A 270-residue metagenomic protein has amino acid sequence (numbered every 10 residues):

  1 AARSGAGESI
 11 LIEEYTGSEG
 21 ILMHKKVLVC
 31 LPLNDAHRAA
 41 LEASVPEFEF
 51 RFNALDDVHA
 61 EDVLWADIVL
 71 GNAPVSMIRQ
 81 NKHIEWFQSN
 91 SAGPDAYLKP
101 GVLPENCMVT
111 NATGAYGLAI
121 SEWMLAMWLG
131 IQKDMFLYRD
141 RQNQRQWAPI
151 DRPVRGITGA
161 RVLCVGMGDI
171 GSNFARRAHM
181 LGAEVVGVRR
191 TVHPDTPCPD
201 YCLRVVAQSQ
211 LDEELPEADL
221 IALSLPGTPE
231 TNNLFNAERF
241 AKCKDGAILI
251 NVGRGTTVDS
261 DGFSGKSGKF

Functional and structural regions predicted by a protein language model:
L11-M108, N236: An N-terminal-biased, well-structured beta-alpha scaffold segment characteristic of Rossmann-like dinucleotide-binding
H24-K26, R155, A160, A247: Nucleotide donor/acceptor-binding cores
K26, E49, R161, A183-E184: Residues at the starts of beta-strands that form the adenosine-phosphate
F48-L55, D67-N72, R141-I150, D200-Q208 (+2 more regions): Short gly/ser/thr-rich secondary-structure transition/capping motifs
N90, M108-G114, S209, G253: Short beta->alpha connector loops at strand-helix junctions that form conserved, small/polar/Pro-enriched
E105-R161, D195: Phosphate-binding beta-alpha-beta segment of Rossmann-like dinucleotide-binding domains, i.e., the NAD(P)
T113, R155-H179: Glycine-rich adenosine-cofactor-binding loop
V192-F270: Rossmann-like adenosine-cofactor binding region
